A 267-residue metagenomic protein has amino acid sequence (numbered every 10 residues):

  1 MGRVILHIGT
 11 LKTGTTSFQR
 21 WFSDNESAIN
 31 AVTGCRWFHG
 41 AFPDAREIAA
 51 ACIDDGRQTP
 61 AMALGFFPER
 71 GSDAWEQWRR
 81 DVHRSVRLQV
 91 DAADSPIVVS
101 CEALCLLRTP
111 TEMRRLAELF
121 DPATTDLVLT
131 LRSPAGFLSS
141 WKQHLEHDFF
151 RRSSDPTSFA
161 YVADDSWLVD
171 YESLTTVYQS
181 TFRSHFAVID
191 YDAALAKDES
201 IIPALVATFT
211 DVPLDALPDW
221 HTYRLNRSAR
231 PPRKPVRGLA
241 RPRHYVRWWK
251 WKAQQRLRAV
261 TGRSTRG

Functional and structural regions predicted by a protein language model:
M1-G267: Anion-recognition interface
